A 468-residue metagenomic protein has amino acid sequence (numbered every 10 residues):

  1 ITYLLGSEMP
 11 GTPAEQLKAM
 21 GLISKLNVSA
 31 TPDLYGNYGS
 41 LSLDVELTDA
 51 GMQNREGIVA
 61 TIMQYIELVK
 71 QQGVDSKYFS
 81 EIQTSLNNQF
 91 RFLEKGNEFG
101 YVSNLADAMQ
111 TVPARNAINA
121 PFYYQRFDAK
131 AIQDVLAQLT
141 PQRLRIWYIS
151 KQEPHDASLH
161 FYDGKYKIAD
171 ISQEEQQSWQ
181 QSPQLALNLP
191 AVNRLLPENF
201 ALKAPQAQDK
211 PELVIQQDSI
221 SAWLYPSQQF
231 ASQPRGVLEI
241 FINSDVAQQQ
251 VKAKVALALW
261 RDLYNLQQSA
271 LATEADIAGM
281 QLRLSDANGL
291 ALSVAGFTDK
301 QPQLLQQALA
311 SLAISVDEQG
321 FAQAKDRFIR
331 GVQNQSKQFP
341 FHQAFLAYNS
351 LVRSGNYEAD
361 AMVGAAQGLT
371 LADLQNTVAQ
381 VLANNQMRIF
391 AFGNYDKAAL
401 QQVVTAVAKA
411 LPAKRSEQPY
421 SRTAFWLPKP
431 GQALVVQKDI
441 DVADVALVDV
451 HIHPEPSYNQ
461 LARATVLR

Functional and structural regions predicted by a protein language model:
I1-L5, S232-L271, N459-R468: Active/ligand-binding-proximal structured segments within catalytic/core domains that scaffold catalytic residues
Y3, P10-P13, A19-Q206, D276-P419 (+1 more regions): Charge-rich, well-structured scaffold segments of protease-associated domains
L17, Q268-A275: Active-site palm subdomain of RNA-directed nucleic acid polymerases
N27-T31, A129-I132, W223-P226, L374-Q375 (+3 more regions): Glycine-rich, charged/polar anion/phosphate-binding loops that engage phosphate groups from diverse ligands
G36, E212-N243, D441-V445: Active-site-adjacent "gating/activation" loops or surface patches in catalytic cores
G36-S40, Q233-R235, A287-G289, N384 (+2 more regions): Short, solvent-exposed loop/turn segments at the edges of secondary structure
L47-D49, S150-Q152, I242-V246, R261-N265 (+2 more regions): Beta-strand elements of well-folded, non-transmembrane domains
